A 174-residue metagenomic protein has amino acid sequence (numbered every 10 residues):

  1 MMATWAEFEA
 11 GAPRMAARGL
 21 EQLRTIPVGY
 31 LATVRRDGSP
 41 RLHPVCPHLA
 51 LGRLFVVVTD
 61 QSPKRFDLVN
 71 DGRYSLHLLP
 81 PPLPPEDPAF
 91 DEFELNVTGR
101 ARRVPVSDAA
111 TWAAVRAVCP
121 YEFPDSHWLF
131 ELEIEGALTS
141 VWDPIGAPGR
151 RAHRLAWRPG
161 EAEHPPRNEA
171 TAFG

Functional and structural regions predicted by a protein language model:
M1-R14, P81-G174: Charged, gly/pro-rich active-site loop segments
A10, R18-G19, S39-R41: Short, flexible segments with low predicted structural confidence
A16-A17, Q61-S62: Structural motif corresponding to alpha-helix initiation and N-cap regions
E21-T25: Short proline/glycine- and basic residue-enriched helix-capping loop/turn segments at helix->loop/beta transitions
I26-D60, F66-L68, L76-P80, D87: Short beta-strand segments
R73: Ligand-binding loop in jelly-roll beta-barrel domains
